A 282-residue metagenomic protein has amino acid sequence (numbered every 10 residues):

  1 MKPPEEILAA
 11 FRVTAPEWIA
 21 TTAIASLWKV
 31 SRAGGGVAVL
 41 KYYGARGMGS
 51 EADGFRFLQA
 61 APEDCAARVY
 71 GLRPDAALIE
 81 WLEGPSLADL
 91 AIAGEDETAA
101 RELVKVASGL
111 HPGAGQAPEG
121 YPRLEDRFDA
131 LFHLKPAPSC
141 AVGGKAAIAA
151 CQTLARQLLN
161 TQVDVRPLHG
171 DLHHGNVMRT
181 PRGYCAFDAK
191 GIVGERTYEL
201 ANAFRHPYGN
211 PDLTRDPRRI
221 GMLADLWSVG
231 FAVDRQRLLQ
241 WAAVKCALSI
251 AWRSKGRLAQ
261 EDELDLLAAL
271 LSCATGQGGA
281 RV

Functional and structural regions predicted by a protein language model:
M1-A66, T180-G183, L270-V282: Conserved NTP-binding catalytic cores of kinases and kinase-like/nucleotidyltransferase enzymes across multiple kinase
M1-L8, P112-G170, T180, V229 (+1 more regions): An alpha-helical support segment within catalytic cores of ATP-dependent transferases
S26-R32, V39, V69, T153-Y198: Active-site acidic catalytic loop and adjacent metal/ATP-binding pocket of ATP-dependent phosphoryl transfer enzymes
G36-L78, P85-L110: A conserved alpha-helical element in kinase catalytic cores
A45, D75-D96, P112-G115, D129-C140 (+1 more regions): A glycine-centered beta->alpha junction motif in the catalytic cores of kinase/phosphotransferase enzymes
R179-D225, V229-A232, D262-L266, L270 (+1 more regions): Active-site Asp-x-Gly
S249-V282: ATP/Mg2+ or Mg2+-diphosphate-binding catalytic cores that bind nucleotide phosphates or diphosphates via glycine-rich
